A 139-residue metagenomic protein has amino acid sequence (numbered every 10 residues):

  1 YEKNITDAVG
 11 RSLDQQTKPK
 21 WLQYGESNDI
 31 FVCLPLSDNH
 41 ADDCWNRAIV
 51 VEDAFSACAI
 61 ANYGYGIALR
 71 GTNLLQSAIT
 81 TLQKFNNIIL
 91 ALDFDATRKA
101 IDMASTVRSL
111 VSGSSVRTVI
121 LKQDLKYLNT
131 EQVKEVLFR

Functional and structural regions predicted by a protein language model:
Y1-N86: Phosphate-handling DNA/RNA-contact segment within nucleic-acid enzymes
V50, Q83-A91, I101-R139: Replication-associated primase and helicase/ATPase modules
F55, N73-L74, L92-A104: Acidic, metal-coordinating catalytic cores used for nucleic-acid/nucleotide bond scission and strand-transfer chemistry
S77-A78, D95-A96, V116-V119: Short, surface-exposed, polar/charged, turn-prone segments marking secondary-structure boundaries
